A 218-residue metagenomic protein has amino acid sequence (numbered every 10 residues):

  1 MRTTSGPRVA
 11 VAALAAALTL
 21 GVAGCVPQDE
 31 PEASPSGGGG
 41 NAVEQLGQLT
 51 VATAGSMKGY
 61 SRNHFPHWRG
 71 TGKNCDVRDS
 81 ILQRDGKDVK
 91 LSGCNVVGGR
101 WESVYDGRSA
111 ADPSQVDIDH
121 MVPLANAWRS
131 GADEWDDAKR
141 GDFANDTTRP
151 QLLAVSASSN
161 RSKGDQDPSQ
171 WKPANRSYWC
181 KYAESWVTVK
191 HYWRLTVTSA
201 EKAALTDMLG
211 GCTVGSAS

Functional and structural regions predicted by a protein language model:
M1-A13: Bacterial N-terminal signal peptides that target proteins for export
A15-A17: N-terminal amphipathic/basic membrane-interacting segments and domains, especially the gasdermin N-terminal
G21-G24: C-terminal motif of bacterial Sec signal peptides marking the signal peptidase cleavage site
V26-D29: Bacterial signal peptide processing site
P31, S80, A127-S130: Active-site-proximal flexible loops/turns
E32-S36: Ser/Thr-rich, Proline-interspersed low-complexity disordered segments
G38-G107: Aromatic-lined ligand-binding clefts that engage carbohydrates, nucleic acids, or primary amines
E102-S218: Domain-level detector of nuclease and nuclease-like folds in predominantly extracellular/periplasmic contexts
